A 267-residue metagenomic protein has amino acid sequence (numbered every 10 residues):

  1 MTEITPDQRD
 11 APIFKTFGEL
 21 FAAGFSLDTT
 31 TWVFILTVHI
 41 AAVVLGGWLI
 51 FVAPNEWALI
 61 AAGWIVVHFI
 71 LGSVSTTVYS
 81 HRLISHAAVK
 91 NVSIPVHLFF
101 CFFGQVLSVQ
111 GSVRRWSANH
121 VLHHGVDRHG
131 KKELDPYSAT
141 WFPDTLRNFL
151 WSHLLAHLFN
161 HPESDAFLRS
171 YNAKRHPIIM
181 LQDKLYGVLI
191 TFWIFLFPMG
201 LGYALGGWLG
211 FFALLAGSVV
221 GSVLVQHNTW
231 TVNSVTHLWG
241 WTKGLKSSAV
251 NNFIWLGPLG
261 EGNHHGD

Functional and structural regions predicted by a protein language model:
M1-W230: Non-catalytic, topology-defining segments of multipass membrane proteins
V232-D267: Glycine/small-residue-rich hydrophobic helix-like segments
